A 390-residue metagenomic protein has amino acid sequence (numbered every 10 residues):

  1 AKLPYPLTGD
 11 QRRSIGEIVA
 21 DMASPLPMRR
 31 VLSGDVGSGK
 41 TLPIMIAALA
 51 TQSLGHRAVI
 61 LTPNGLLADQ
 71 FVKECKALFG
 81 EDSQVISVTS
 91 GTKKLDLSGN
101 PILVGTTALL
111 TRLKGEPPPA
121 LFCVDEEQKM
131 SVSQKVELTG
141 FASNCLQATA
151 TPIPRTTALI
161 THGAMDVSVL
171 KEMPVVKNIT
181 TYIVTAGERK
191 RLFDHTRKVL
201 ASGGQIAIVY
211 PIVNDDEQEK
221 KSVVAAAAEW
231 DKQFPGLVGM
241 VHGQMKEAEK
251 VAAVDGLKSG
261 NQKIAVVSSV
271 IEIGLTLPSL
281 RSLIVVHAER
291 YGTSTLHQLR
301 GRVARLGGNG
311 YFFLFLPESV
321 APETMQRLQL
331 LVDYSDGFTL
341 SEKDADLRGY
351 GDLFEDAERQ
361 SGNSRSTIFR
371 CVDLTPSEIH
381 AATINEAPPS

Functional and structural regions predicted by a protein language model:
A1-V59: Pre-Walker A segment
G34, T106-T107, D125-E126, S268-S269 (+1 more regions): Walker B catalytic acidic pair
T41-P43, A50-A77, I212: Conserved Walker A/P-loop ATP-binding site and its immediately adjacent core in helicase/helicase-like ATPase domains
H56-A58, S98-I102, P118-L121, F141-L146 (+5 more regions): Loop/turn-to-beta-strand initiation segments
V59, G80-K93, A227-Q244: Conserved RecA-like helicase motor-core motifs
L66, E116-A201: Post-DEXD/H (motif II) to motif III coupling segment of the RecA-like Helicase ATP-binding lobe
S87-G105, L109-P119, T139, E247-I264: Conserved motor-coupling elements within RecA-like helicase/translocase cores
R189-Q205, S222-S390: C-terminal helicase module of SF1/SF2 nucleic-acid helicases/translocases
